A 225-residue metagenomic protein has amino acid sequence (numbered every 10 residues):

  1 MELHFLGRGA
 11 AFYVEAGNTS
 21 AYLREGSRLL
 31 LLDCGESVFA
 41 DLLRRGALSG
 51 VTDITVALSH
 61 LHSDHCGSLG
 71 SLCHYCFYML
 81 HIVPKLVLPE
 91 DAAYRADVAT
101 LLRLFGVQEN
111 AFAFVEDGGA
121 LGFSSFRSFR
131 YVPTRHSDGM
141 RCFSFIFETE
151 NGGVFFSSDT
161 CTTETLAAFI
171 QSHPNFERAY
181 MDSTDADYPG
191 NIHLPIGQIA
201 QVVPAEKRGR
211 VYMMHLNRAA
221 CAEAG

Functional and structural regions predicted by a protein language model:
M1-R45, S49, F114-A168: Core dinuclear metal-dependent hydrolase active-site scaffold
E2, R28, V83-K85, E177 (+1 more regions): Residues at the starts of beta-strands that form the adenosine-phosphate
G17, C34, S68-L69, D97-V98 (+2 more regions): Residues at alpha-helix caps and immediate loop-helix transition turns in enzyme cores, especially N- and C-cap
S20-Y22, A47-G50, L72-C76, L104-F105 (+2 more regions): Glycine-rich, phosphate-binding/catalytic loops in enzymes
L31-G35, T52-D64, L88-P89, V154-T160 (+2 more regions): Active-site neighborhood of phospho(di)ester-bond hydrolases with catalytic His/Asp-centered motifs
S37-V87, N175-R178: Active-site metal-binding motif and surrounding structural segment of the metallo-beta-lactamase
L80-P84, A92-F114: Active-site neighborhood of divalent metal-dependent phosphoester bond hydrolases
T163-G225: Cap/insert and terminal regions of metallo-dependent hydrolase folds
